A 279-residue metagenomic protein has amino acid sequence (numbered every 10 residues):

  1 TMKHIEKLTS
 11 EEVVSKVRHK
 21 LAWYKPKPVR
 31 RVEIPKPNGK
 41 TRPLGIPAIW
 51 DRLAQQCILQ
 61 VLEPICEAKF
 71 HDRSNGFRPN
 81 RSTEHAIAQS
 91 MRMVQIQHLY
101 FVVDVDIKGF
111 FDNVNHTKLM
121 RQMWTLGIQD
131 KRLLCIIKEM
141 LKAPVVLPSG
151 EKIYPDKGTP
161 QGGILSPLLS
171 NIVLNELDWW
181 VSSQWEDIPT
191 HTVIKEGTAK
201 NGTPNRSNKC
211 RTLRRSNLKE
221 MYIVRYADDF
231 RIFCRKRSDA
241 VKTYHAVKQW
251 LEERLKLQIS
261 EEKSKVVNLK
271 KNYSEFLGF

Functional and structural regions predicted by a protein language model:
T1-E11: Hydrophobic alpha-helical membrane-insertion signals
H4, P47, F233-R235: Short hydrophobic/aromatic beta-strand micro-patches that form the beta-sheet surface supporting nucleotide- or nucleic
V13-K16, K20-P28, K69-R73, R78-R81 (+2 more regions): Conserved polymerase palm-domain catalytic core
K27, E33-P47, Q55: Glycine-rich active-site/cofactor-binding loop and its immediate structural neighborhood
I58: Nucleotide/phosphate-binding loop and acidic/charged catalytic motifs in nucleotide-binding or -utilizing enzymes
L62-F70: Glycine-rich phosphate-binding segment of PLP-dependent enzymes
